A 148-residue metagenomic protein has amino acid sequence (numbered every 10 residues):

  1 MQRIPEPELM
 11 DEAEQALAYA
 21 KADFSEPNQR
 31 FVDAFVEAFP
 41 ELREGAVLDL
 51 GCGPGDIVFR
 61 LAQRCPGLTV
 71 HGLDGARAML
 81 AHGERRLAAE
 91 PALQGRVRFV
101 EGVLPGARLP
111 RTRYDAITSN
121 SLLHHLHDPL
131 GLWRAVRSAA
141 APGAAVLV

Functional and structural regions predicted by a protein language model:
M1-L17: N-terminal, positively charged/glycine-rich alpha-helical extensions of SAM-dependent methyltransferases
A13-P27: Class I SAM-dependent methyltransferase Rossmann-like catalytic core, especially the SAM/SAH-binding loop
S25-E44: Conserved alpha-helix/loop element of class I SAM-dependent methyltransferases that forms part of the SAM/SAH-binding
E44-G51: Conserved class I S-adenosyl-L-methionine
L48, D56-G106: Class I SAM-dependent methyltransferase SAM/SAH-binding core
T118: A conserved beta-strand element that flanks and buttresses the S-adenosyl-L-methionine
G131-P142: A short glycine-rich, Lys/Arg-flanked "PGG" loop and its adjoining helix->strand segment in the class I
G143-V148: Conserved beta-strand signature within the Rossmann-like core of class I S-adenosyl-L-methionine
